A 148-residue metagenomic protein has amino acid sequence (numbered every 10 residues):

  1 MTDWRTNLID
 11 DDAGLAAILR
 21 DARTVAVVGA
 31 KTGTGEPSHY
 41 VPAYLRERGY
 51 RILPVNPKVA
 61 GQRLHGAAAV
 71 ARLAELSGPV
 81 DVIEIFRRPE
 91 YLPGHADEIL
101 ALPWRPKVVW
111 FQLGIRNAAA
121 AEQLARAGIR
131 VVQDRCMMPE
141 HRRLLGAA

Functional and structural regions predicted by a protein language model:
M1-D21: Short N-terminal or domain-adjacent regulatory/targeting segments
T6-D11, Q62-G78, E84-A96: Glycine-rich, highly charged phosphate/nucleotide-binding loops
V25-A26: Conserved beta-strand elements of the Class I
G35, A43-R63: NAD(P)-binding Rossmann-fold cofactor-contacting core
R48-Y50, P103-K107, A127-I129: A short helix->loop->beta-strand "cap" motif at the edges of active sites that frequently abuts
R63-H65, V80-D81, A119-E122, P139-G146: Short, charged, surface-exposed secondary-structure boundary motifs
L100-L124: ADP-ribose/adenylate-binding Rossmann-like module
G128-A148: Active-site capping/gating segments
